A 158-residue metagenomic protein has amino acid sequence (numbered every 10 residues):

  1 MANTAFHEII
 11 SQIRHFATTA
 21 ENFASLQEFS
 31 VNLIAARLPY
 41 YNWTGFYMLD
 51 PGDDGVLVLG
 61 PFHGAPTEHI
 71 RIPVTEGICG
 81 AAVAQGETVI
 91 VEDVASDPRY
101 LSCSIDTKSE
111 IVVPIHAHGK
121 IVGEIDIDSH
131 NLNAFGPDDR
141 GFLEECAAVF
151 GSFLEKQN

Functional and structural regions predicted by a protein language model:
M1-P66, L154-N158: Intrinsically disordered, low-complexity terminal regulatory regions
R14, S129-N158: Juxtadomain coupling helices with adjacent low-complexity linkers
L38, S102-T107: Short loop/turn motifs at secondary-structure junctions and domain boundaries
W43, V112, E124: Short hydrophobic/aromatic beta-strand element in the GNAT-like acyltransferase core that lines or flanks the acyl-donor
L49-S102: Regulatory sensory and allosteric helical modules in signal-transduction proteins and certain transcription factors
S109-H116: A short, aliphatic-rich beta-strand micro-motif
H116-S129: Sensory-domain boundary capping and coupling elements
